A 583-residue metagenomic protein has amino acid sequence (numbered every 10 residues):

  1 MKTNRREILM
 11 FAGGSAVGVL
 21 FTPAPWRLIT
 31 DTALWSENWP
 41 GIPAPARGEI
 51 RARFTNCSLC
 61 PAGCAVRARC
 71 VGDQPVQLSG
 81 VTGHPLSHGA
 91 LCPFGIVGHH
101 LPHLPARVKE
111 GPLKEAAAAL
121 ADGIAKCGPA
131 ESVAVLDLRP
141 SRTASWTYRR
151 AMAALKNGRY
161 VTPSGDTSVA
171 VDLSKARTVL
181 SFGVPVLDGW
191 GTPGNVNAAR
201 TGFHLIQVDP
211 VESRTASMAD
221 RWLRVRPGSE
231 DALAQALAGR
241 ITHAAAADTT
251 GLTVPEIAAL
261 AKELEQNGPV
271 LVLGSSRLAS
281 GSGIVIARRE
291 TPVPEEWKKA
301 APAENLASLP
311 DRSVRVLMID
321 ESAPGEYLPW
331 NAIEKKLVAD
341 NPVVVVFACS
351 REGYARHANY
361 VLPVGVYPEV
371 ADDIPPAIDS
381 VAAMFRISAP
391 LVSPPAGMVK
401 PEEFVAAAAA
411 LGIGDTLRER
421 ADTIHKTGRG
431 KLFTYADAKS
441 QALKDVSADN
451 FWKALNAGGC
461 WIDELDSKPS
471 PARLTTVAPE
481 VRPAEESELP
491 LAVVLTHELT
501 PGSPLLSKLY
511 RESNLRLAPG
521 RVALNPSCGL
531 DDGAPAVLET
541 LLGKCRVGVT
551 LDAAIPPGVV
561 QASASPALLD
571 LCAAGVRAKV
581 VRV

Functional and structural regions predicted by a protein language model:
M1-R240, T249-G251, A259, V361 (+5 more regions): N-terminal export/assembly segments and adjacent metallocofactor-ligating motifs of anaerobic energy-metabolism
R53-F54, P140, R149, S168 (+6 more regions): A cross-kingdom feature strongest in bacterial/archaeal respiratory oxidoreductases
C127-A134, N267-V272, S313-V316, D340: Short, surface-exposed connector motifs at secondary-structure boundaries
A153-V161, T201-G202, A279-V285, A339-V344 (+1 more regions): Structural alpha-beta junctions
H243-T250, T416-G428: Internal, active-site/partner-interface "lid" segment
L264-P310: A glycine-rich, hydrophobic/aromatic-adjacent loop/helix-cap motif
P401-D415: Non-catalytic, well-ordered alpha-helical segments in soluble enzyme domains
